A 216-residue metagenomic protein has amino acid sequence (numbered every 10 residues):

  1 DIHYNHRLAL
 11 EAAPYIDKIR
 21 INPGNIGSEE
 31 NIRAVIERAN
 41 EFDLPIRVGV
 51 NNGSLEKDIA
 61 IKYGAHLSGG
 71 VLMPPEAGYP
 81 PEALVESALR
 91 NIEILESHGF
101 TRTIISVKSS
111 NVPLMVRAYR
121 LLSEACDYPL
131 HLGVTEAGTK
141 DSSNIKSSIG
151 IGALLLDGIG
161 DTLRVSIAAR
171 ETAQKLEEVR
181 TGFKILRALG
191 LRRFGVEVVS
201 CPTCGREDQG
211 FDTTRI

Functional and structural regions predicted by a protein language model:
I2-N91, L95, V112: Active-site beta->alpha loop and helix N-cap motifs at the rims of alpha/beta catalytic domains
N51, I59-I216: Catalytic alpha/beta core domains of metabolic enzymes, predominantly
